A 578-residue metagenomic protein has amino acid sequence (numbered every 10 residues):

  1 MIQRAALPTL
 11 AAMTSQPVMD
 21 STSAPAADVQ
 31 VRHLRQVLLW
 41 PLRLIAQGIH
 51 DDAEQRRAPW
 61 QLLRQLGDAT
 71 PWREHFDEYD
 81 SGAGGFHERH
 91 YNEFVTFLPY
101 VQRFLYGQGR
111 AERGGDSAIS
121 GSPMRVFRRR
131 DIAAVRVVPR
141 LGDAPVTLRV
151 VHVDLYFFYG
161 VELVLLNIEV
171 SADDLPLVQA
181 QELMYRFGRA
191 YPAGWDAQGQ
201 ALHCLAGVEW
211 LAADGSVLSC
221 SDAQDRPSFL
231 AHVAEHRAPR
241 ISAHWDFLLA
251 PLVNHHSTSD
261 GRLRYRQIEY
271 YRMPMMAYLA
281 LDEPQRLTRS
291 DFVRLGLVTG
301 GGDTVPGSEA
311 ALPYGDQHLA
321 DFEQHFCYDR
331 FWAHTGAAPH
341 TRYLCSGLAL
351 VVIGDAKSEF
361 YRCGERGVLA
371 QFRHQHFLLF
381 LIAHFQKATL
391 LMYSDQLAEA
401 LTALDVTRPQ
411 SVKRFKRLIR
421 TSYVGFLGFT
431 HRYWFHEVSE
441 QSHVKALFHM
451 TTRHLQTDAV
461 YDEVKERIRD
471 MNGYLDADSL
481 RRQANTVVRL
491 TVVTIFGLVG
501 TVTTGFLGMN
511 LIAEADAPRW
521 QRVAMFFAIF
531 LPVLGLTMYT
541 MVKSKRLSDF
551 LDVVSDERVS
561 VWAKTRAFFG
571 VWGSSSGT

Functional and structural regions predicted by a protein language model:
M1-T304, V554-T578: N-terminal pre-transmembrane cytosolic regions of membrane proteins
A6-A12, Q16-A27, D458-T578: Hydrophobic alpha-helical transmembrane segments and their immediately adjacent juxtamembrane loops
P17, G142-T147, D321-E323, D329-W332 (+1 more regions): A short linear-motif detector with a strong N-terminal bias
F76, F86, F94-F97, F104 (+23 more regions): Phenylalanine-focused residue identity feature
S120-D131, P306-A320, L427-T430, R469-N472: Generic detector of short, locally flexible boundary/turn motifs and exposed helical patches
V170, A356-S358, Y433: A broadly conserved detector of short glycine/acidic/proline-rich loop/turn motifs that flank catalytic sites and bind
A280-D405: N-terminal extramembrane/targeting module of integral membrane proteins
F372-A513: Membrane-associated alpha-helical segments
